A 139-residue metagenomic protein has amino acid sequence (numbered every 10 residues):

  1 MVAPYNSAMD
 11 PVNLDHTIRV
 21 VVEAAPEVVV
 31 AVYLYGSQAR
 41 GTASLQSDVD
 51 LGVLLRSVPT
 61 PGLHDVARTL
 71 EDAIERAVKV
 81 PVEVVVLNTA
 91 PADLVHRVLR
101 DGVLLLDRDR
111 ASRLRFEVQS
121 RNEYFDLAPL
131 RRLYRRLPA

Functional and structural regions predicted by a protein language model:
M1-A31, R40-L45, R56-A139: Catalytic core of pol beta-like nucleotidyltransferases
S37: Conserved H-loop
D50-V53: Short, aliphatic-rich beta-strand segments
